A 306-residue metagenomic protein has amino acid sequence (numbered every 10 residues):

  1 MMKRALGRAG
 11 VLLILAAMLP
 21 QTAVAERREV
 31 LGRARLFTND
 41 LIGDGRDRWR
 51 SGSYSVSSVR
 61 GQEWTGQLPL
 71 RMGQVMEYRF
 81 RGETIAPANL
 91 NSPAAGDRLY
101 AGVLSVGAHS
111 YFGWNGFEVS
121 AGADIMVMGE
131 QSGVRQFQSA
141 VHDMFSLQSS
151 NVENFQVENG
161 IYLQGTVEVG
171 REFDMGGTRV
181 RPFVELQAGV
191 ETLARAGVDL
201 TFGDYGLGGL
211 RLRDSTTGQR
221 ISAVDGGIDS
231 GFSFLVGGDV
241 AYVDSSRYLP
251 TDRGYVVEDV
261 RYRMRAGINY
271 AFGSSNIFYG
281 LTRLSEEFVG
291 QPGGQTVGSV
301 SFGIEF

Functional and structural regions predicted by a protein language model:
A25-V30, Q62-V75, G113-S120, E172-V180 (+1 more regions): Short loop/turn motifs that connect adjacent beta-strands in outer-membrane beta-barrel proteins
E29-L68: N-terminal ordered "arm"
V30-R33, L41-G43, N89-N91, D204-F306: Outer membrane beta-barrel transmembrane domains
R33-N39, M76-T84, A123-G129, P182-V190 (+3 more regions): Transmembrane beta-barrel strands of outer-membrane/channel proteins
R48-Y54, Y100-L104, V119, N159-G165 (+6 more regions): Residues that define the transmembrane beta-barrel architecture of outer-membrane proteins
Y54-R60, V106-F112, I125, G165-R171 (+5 more regions): Residues on the lipid-exposed face of transmembrane beta-strands in outer-membrane beta-barrel proteins
R71-Q136: Long, hydrophobic/aromatic-enriched structural stretches that serve as scaffold segments
P93-D97, Q136-V141, S149-G160, Q187 (+3 more regions): Extracellular/periplasm-exposed beta-strand and loop segments of Gram-negative cell-envelope proteins, dominated by
